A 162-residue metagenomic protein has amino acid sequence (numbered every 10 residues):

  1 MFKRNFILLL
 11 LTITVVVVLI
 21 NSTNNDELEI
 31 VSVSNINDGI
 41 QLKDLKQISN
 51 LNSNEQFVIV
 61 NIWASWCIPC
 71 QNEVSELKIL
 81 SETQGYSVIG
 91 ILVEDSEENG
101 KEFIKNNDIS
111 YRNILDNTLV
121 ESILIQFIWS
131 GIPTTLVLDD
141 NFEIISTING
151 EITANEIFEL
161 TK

Functional and structural regions predicted by a protein language model:
M1-L42, K162: N-terminal targeting signals for export/organelle localization
I36-V58, L124: A short beta-strand-turn-helix
E55-V58, I62-W66, G131: Short pre-active-site segment immediately N-terminal to redox-active cysteine/selenocysteine motifs in thiol-based
I62-I79: Conserved redox-active cysteine motifs that mediate thiol-disulfide chemistry, especially di-cysteine Cys-X(1-2)-Cys
N72, S87-L119: Conserved segment of the thioredoxin-like fold in thiol-based oxidoreductases
L80-Y86: A short, Lys/Arg-enriched amphipathic alpha-helix followed by its capping loop at the start of a domain
N106-I109, D116-T161: Thiol/disulfide oxidoreductase modules built on the thioredoxin-like
